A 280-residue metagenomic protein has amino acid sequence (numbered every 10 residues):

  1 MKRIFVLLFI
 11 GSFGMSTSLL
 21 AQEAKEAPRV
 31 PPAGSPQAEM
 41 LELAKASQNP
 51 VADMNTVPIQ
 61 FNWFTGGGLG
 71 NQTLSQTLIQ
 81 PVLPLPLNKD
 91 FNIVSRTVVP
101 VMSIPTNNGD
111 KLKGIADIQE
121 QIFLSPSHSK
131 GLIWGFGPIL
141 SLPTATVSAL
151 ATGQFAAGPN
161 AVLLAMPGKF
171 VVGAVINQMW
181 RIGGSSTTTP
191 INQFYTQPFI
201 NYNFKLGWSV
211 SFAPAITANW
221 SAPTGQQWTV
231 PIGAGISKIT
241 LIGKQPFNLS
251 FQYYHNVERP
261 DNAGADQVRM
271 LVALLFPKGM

Functional and structural regions predicted by a protein language model:
M1-I4: Positively charged n-region of N-terminal signal peptides that target proteins for export
V6-S16: Bacterial N-terminal signal peptides
T17-A21: Sec/Tat signal peptide C-region and signal peptidase I cleavage site
E23-M280: Transmembrane beta-barrel domains of Gram-negative outer membranes and organellar outer membranes
